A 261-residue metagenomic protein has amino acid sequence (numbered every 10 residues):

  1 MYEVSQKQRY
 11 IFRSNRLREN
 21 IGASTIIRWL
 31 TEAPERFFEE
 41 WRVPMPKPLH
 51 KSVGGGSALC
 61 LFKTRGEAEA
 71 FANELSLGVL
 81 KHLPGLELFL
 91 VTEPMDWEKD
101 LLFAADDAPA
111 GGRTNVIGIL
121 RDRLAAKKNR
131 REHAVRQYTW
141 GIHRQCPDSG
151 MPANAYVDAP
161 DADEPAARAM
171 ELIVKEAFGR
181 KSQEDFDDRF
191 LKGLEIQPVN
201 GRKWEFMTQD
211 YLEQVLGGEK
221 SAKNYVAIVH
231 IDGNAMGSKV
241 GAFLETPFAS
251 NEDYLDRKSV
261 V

Functional and structural regions predicted by a protein language model:
M1-V261: Regulatory and interdomain segments flanking nucleotide-handling catalytic cores in signaling/defense enzymes
